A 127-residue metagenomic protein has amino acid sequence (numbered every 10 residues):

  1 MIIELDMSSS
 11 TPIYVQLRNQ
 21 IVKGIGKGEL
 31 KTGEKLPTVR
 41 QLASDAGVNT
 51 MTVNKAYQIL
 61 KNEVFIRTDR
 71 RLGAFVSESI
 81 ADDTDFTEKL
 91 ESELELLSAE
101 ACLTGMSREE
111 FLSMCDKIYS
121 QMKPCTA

Functional and structural regions predicted by a protein language model:
M1-K35, E88-S92, S98-A127: Extreme N-terminal segment that seeds HTH/winged-HTH DNA-binding domains in transcriptional regulators
I2-M7, V39, S79-D83: A short, mixed-charge helix-start or loop-turn motif at secondary-structure junctions
K35-A46, L60: A short alpha-helical element within helix-turn-helix/winged-helix DNA-binding domains across DNA-binding proteins
L36, F65-V76: Short, Lys/Arg-rich nucleic-acid/phosphate-binding segment
D45, I59-F65, T104, Q121: Residue cluster at the C-terminal edge of the helix-turn-helix DNA-binding motif
M51: Key DNA-contact positions within bacterial/archaeal DNA-binding proteins
S77-E88, S92-E95: A surface-exposed regulatory interaction patch that couples sensing to output across bacterial transport/metabolic
